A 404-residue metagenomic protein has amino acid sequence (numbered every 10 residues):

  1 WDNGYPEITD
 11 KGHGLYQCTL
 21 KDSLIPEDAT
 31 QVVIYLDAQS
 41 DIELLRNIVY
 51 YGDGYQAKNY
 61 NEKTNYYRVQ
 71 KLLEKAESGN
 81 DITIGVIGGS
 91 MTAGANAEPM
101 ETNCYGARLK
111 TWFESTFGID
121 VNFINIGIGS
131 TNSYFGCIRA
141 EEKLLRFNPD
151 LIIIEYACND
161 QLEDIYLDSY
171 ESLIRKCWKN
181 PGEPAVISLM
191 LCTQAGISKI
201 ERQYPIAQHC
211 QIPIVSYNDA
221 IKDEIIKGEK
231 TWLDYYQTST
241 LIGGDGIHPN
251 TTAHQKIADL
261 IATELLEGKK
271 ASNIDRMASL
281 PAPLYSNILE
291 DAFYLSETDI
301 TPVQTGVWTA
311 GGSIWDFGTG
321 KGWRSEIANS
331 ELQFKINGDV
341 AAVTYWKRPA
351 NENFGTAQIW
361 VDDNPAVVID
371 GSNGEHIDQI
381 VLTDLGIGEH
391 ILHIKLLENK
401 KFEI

Functional and structural regions predicted by a protein language model:
G4-P6, G12-L24, D28-I87, T92-M100 (+3 more regions): N-terminal secretory targeting modules
E62-V69, A185-M190, S198-T240, Q255-K269: Extracellular serine-dependent O-acyl
T64-L73, G106-K110, S133-R146, L167-K176 (+1 more regions): Alpha-helical scaffolding within the catalytic cores of extracellular/periplasmic polymer-degrading hydrolases
T83-G88, T92, N122-G127, D150-Y156 (+3 more regions): Structural recognition of the beta-strand scaffold that forms the well-ordered cores of secreted hydrolase catalytic
G85-V86, A93, A97, S133-L167: Oxyanion-hole/transition-state-stabilizing segment in secreted/luminal serine hydrolases and related acyltransferases
S90-A93, I128-S133, A157-E163, P184 (+3 more regions): Solvent-exposed loop/turn segments at secondary-structure junctions within structured extracellular/periplasmic domains
G106-F123: Signal peptide-proximal N-terminal region of secreted/periplasmic/extracellular or secretory-lumen proteins
E155-N159, S169, L173-P205, H209: Active-site segments of SGNH/GDSL-like serine hydrolases that catalyze O-acetyl group transfer/hydrolysis on lipids
